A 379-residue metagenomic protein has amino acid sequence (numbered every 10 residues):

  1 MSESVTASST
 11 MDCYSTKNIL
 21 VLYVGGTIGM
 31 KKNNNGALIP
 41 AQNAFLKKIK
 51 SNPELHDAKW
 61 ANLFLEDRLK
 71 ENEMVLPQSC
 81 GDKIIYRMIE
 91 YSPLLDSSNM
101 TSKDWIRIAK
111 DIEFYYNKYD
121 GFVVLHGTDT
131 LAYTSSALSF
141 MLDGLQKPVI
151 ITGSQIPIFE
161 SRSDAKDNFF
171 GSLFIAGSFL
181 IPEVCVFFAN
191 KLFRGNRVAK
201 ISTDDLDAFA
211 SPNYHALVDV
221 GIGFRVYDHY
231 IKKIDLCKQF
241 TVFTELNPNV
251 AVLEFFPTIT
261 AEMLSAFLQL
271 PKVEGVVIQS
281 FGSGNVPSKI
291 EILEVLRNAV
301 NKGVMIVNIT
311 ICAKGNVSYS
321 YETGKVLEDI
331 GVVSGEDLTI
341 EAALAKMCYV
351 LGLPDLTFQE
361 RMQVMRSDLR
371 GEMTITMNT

Functional and structural regions predicted by a protein language model:
S2-C13, K17-N18, N35, S280-T379: C-terminal non-catalytic interaction/assembly regions of soluble proteins
S2-F114, K314: ATP/NTP phosphate-donor binding region
S15-T16, L22, G26, Q42-C80 (+2 more regions): Accessory alpha-helical/coil subdomains and C-terminal extensions that flank or cap enzyme catalytic cores
K31-N35, S135-S136, S161-D164, R194-I201 (+1 more regions): Short acidic, glycine/serine/threonine-rich loops at helix termini
Y115-L131, P271-N285: Short acidic, glycine-rich surface-loop motifs adjacent to enzyme active sites
V124-K147, S288-V295, E322-T323: Short Gly/Thr/Asp-enriched flexible loops that form oxyanion-binding sites at enzyme active sites
T134-K166, L173-F179, A299-T310: Short, acidic/small-residue loops that bind anionic groups at enzyme active sites
I151-G223: Internal gly/pro-rich beta-alpha loop/helix module that stabilizes soluble enzyme cofactors or their anionic handles
